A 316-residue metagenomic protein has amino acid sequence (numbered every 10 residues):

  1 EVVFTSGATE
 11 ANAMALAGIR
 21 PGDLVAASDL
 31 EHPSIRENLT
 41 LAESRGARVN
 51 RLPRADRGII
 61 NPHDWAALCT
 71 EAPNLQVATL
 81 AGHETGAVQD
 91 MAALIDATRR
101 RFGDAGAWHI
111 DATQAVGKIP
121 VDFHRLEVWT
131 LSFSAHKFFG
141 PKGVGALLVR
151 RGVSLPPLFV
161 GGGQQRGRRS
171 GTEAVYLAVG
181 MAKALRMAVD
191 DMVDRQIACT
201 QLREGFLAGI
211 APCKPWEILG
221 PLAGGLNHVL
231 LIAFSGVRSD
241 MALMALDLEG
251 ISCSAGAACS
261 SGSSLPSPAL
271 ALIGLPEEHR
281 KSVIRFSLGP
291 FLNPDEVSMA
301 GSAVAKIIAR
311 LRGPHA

Functional and structural regions predicted by a protein language model:
E1-A316: Pyridoxal 5′-phosphate
